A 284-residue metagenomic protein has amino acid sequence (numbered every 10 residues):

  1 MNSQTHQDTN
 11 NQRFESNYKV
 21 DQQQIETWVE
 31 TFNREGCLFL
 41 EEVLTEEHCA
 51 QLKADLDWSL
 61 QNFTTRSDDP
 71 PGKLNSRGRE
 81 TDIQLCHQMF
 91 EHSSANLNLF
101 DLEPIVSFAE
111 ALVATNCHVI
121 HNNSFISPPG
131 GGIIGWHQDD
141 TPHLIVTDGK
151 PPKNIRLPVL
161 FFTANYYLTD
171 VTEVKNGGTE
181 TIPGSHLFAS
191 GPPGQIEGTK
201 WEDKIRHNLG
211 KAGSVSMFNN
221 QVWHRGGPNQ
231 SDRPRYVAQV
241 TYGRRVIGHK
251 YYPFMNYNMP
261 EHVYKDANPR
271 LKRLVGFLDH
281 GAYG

Functional and structural regions predicted by a protein language model:
N2-E35, E41-K150: Non-heme Fe(II)-dependent double-stranded beta-helix
N2-Y18, G191, Q195, V215-M217 (+2 more regions): Non-heme Fe(II)/2-oxoglutarate
Q12, L157-N165, T169-G227, V263: Double-stranded beta-helix
H121-S124, A164-Y166, A238-Y242: A structural signal for short, well-ordered beta-strand segments
P128, L168-D170, Y242-R244: Non-catalytic surface loops within mature trypsin-like serine protease
I133-T141, I182, V222-G226, V240: Histidine-centered catalytic micro-motifs
V146, N176, H249-Y252: Short, charged, solvent-exposed linker or helix-capping segments at domain edges/interfaces that act as flexible hinges
T147-N154, D203-I205: Short, P/G- and charge-enriched loop/turn segments at secondary-structure junctions
